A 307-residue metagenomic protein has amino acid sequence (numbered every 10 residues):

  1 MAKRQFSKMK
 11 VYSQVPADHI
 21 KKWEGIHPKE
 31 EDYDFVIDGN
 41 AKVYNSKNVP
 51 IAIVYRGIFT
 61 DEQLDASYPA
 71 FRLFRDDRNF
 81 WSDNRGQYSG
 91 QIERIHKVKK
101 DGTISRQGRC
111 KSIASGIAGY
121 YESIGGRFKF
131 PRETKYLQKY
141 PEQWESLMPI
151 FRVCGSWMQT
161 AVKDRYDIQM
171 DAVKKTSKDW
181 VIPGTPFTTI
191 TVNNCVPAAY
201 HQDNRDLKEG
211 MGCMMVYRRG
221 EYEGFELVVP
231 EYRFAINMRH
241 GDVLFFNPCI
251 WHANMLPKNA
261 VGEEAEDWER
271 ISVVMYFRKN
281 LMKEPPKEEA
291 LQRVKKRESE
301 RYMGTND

Functional and structural regions predicted by a protein language model:
M1-G210, I236, K258-D307: Fe(II)/2-oxoglutarate oxygenase catalytic core
T189-A198, M215, Y222-E226, C249-M255: Conserved short secondary-structure elements within globular domains
R205-Y222: Short, conserved beta-strand element in jelly-roll/cupin
M211-C213, F225, D242, I271: Residue-level detector of short, conserved catalytic/binding motifs and their immediate flanks
M215, I236-W251: Conserved metal-binding segment of the jelly-roll/cupin
Y217, V229, V243-F246, L256 (+1 more regions): Ordered, helix-dominated protein-protein interaction surfaces in large eukaryotic regulatory proteins
Y217-R239: A short beta-strand-loop-beta hairpin characteristic of the jelly-roll/cupin
G224-L227, M238, N247, M255-L256 (+1 more regions): Intrinsically disordered, low-complexity regions enriched in proline, serine, glycine and charged residues
